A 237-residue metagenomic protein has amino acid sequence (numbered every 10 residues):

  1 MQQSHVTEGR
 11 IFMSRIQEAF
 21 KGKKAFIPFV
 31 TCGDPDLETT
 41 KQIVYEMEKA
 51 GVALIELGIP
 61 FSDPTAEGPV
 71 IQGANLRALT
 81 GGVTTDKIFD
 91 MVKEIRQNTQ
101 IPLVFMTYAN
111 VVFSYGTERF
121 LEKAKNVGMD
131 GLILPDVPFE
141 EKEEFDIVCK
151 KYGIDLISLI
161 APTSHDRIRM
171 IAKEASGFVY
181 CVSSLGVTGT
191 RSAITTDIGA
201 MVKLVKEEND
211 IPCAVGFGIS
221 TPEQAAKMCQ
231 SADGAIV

Functional and structural regions predicted by a protein language model:
R10-F29: N-terminal amphipathic alpha-helix/helix-capping segment at the start of soluble metabolic enzymes
S14-R15, D63-P69, V83-D90, F113-T117 (+4 more regions): Active-site-adjacent beta->alpha loops and helix N-cap segments on the catalytic face of soluble alpha/beta enzymes
F26-V30, I55-L57, L103-T107, L132-L134 (+4 more regions): Hydrophobic faces of well-ordered beta-strands that scaffold small-molecule active sites in alpha/beta enzyme cores
T31-D34, M106-F113, P138-F139, L159-T163 (+1 more regions): Glycine-rich beta-to-alpha transition loops that act as phosphate-gripper elements at the mouths of alpha/beta enzyme
T40-Y45, D166-A172, I219-A235: Catalytic cores of alpha/beta
L57-S62, I133, P138, S183-G189 (+1 more regions): Glycine-rich phosphate-binding active-site loops on the catalytic face of alpha/beta enzymes
G73-L134: Active-site beta->alpha loop and helix N-cap motifs at the rims of alpha/beta catalytic domains
G82, M129-E141, D155-T163: Catalytic beta/alpha-barrel core
